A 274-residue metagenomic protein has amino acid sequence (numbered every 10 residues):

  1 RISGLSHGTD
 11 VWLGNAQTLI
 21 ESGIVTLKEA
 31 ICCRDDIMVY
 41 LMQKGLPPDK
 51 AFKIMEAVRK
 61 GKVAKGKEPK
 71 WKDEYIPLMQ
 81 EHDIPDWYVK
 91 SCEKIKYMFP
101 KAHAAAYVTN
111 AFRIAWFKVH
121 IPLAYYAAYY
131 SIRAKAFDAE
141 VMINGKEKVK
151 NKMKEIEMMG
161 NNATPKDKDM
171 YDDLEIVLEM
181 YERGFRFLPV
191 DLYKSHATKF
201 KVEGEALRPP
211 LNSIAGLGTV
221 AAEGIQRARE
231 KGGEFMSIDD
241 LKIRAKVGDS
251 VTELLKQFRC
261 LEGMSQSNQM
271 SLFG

Functional and structural regions predicted by a protein language model:
R1-G274: Noncatalytic, beta-rich nucleic-acid-contacting surfaces in large DNA/RNA-processing enzymes
